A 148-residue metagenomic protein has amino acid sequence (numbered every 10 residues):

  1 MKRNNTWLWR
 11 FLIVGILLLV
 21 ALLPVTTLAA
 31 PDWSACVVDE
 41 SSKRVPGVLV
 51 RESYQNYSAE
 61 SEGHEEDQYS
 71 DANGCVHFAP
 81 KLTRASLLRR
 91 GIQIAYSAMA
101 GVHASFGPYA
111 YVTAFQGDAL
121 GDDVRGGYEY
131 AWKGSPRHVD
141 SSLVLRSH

Functional and structural regions predicted by a protein language model:
M1-T6: Short, Lys/Arg-rich N-terminal segment immediately upstream of the first membrane anchor
L8-D32, C36-D39, K43, R51 (+2 more regions): Beta-strand-rich domain onsets/edges
L22-P24, E65-Q68, V102: Beta-strand-rich interaction surfaces with strong enrichment in secreted/lumenal proteins
S34, E65-D67, C75, D123 (+1 more regions): Well-ordered beta-strand positions in beta-sheet-rich domains
V37-G47, A72-N73, Q116-D118: A short, structured loop/turn motif at beta-sheet edges
L49, Y54-N56, P80-L82, Q116: A mature extracytoplasmic/lumenal domain signature
S58-R84: Short, acidic Ser/Thr/Gly-rich low-complexity loop/linker segments typical of extracellular and cell-surface proteins
L87-H148: Beta-strand-rich cores of mature extracytoplasmic or soluble domains
